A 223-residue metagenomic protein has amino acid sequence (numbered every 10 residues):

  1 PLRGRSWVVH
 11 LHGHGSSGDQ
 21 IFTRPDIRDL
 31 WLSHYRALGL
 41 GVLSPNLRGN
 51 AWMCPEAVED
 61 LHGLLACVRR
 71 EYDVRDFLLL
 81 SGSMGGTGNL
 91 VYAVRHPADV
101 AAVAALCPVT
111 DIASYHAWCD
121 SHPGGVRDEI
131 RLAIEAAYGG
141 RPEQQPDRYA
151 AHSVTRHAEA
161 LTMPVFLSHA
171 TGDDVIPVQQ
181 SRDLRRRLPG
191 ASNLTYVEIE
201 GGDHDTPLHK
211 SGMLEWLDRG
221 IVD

Functional and structural regions predicted by a protein language model:
P1-W7, L161-T162: Proline/glycine-enriched tight loop/beta-turn segments at coil->beta junctions that connect or precede beta-strands
G4-R5, H14-W52: Short substrate-entry loop that stabilizes the transition state in hydrolases
H12, C54, V175-D223: C-terminal catalytic histidine-bearing segment of alpha/beta-hydrolase fold enzymes
A51-Y72: Alpha/beta-hydrolase active-site loop
V58, V91-P142: Hydrolase active-site cap/lid region
Y72-S83: Alpha/beta-hydrolase fold nucleophile elbow
S81-V91: Glycine-rich nucleophile elbow surrounding the catalytic serine of serine-hydrolase chemistry
L161, L167-H169, D173: Short beta-strand/loop motif that positions the catalytic acidic residue of the alpha/beta-hydrolase fold
